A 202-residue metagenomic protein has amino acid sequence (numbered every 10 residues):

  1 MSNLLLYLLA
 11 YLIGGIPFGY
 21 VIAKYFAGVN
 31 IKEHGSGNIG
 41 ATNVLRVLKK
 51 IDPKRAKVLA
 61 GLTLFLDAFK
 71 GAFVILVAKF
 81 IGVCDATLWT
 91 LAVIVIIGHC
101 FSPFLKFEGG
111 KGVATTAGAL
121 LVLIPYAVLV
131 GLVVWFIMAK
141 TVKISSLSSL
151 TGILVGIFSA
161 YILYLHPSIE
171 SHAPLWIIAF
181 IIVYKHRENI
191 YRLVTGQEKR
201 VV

Functional and structural regions predicted by a protein language model:
M1-A27: N-terminal signal-anchor transmembrane alpha helix
M1-L9, F73-T90, L121-V128, Y161-P174: Helix-coil boundary and interhelical linker segments in multi-pass alpha-helical membrane proteins
I22-K57, Y191-V202: Cytosolic, membrane-interface loops and tails of multi-pass inner-membrane proteins
V29-G40, F104-A117, I144-G152: Short, non-helical or kinked segments that cap or interrupt transmembrane helices
L45-D52, A78-I81, G98, G112-V142 (+1 more regions): Interfacial segments of multi-pass membrane proteins
I51, L59-F65, K70-P103, V134-F136 (+1 more regions): Nucleotide and nucleotide-moiety/phosphate-recognizing core
T63-L76, V113, L129-L132, T151-G156 (+1 more regions): Core segments of transmembrane alpha-helices that mediate helix-helix packing or line hydrophobic substrate/ligand
L129, S145-I153, H166-I178: Loop-to-transmembrane alpha-helix initiation sites
